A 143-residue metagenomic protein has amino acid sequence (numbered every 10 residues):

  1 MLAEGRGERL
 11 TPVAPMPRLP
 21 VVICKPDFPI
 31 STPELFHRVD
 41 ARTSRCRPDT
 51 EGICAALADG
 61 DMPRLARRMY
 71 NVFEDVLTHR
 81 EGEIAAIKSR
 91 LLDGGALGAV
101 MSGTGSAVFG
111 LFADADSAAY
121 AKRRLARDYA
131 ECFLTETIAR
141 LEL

Functional and structural regions predicted by a protein language model:
A3-G98, A113-R123, A130, L134-L143: Conserved, helical-rich catalytic subdomain that frames metal- and/or nucleotide-binding sites in enzyme alpha/beta
F109-L111: Short hydrophobic/aromatic beta-strand micro-patches that form the beta-sheet surface supporting nucleotide- or nucleic
